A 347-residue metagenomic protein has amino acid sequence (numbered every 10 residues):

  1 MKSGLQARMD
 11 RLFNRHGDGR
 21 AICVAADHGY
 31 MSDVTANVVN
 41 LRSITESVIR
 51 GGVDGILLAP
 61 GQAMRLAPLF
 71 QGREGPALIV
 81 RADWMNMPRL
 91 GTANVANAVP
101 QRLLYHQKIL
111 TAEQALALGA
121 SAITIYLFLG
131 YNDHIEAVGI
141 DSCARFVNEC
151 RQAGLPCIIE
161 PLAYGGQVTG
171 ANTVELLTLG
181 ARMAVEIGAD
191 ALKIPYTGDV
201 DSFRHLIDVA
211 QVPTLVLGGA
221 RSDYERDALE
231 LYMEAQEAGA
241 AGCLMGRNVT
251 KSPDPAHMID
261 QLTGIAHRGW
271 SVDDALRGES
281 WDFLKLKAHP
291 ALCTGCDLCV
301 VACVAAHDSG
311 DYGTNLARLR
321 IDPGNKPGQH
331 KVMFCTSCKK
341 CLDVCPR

Functional and structural regions predicted by a protein language model:
M1-R15: N-terminal basic/disordered segments at the start of proteins
A21-C23, G29-L215, S222-M245, D260-G278: Alpha/beta enzyme core
D27-Y30, A291-T294: Short polar catalytic/cofactor-binding loops
L41-V48, G313-D322: Short catalytic helix/loop segments, enriched in acidic residues and glycine and frequently bearing histidine
W281-A288: N-terminal beta-strand motif that seeds the catalytic metal site of vicinal oxygen chelate
L298-L319, K340-R347: Iron-sulfur cluster-binding cysteine motifs and their immediate structural context in ferredoxin-like electron-transfer
G324-V344: Short Fe-S-cluster ligation motifs
